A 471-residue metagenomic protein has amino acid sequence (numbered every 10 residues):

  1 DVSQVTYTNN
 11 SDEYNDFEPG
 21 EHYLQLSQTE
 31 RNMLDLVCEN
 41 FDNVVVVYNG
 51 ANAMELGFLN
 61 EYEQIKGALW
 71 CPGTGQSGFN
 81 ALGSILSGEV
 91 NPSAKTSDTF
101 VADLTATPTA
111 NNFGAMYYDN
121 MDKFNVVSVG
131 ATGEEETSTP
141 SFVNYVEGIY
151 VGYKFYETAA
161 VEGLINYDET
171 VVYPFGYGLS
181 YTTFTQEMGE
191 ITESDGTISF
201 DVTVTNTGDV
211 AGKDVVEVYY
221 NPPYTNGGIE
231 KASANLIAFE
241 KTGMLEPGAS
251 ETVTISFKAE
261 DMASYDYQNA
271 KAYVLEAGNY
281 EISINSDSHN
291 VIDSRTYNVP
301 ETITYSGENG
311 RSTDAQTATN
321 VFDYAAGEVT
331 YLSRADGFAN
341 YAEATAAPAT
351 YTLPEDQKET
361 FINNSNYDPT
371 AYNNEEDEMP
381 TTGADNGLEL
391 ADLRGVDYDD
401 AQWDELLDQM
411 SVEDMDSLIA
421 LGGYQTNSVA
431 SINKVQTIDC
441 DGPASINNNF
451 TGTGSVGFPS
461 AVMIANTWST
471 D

Functional and structural regions predicted by a protein language model:
D1-D471: C-terminal non-catalytic regions of proteins with extracellular/luminal or membrane-system context
